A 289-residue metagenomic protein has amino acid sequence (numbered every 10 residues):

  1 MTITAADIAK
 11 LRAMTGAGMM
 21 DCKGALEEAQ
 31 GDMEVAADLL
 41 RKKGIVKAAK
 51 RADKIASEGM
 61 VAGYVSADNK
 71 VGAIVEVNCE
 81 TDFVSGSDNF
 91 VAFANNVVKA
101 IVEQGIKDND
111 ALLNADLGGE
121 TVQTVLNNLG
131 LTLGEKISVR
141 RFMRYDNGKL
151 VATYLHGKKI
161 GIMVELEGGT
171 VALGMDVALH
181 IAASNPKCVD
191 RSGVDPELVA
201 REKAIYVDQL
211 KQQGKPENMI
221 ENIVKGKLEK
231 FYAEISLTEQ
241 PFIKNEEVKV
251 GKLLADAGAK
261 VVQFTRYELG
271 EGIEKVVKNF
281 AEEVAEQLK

Functional and structural regions predicted by a protein language model:
T2-K289: N-terminal assembly/interaction segments in proteins that build large macromolecular machines
